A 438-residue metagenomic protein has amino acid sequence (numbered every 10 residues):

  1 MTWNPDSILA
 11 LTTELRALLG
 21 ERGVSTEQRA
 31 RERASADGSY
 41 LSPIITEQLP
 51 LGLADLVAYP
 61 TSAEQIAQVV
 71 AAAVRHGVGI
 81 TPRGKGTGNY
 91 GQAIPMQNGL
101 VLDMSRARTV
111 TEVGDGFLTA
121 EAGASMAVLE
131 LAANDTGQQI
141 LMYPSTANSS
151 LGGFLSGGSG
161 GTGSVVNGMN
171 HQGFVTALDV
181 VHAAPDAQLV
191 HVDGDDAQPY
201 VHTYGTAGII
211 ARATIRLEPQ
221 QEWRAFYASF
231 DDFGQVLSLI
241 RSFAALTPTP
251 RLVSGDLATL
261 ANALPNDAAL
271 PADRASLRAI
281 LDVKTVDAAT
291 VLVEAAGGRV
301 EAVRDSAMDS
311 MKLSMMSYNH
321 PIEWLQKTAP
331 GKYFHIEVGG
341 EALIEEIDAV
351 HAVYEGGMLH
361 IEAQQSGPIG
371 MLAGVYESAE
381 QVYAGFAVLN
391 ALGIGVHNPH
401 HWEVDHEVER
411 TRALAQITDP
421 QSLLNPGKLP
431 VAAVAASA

Functional and structural regions predicted by a protein language model:
M1-A71, T87-G116, L260-D267, A307-A329 (+1 more regions): N-terminal flexible segment immediately upstream of the FAD-binding catalytic core in FAD-dependent oxidoreductases
T2, R83-K85, Q92-G99, S105 (+2 more regions): Conserved glycine-rich FAD pyrophosphate-binding loop
V24-Q28, Y59-P60, I80-G84, L102-M104 (+9 more regions): General beta-strand structural signal in soluble alpha/beta enzymes
T111, M126-A127, L131-L246, A438: FAD-binding subdomain of flavoenzyme oxidoreductases
F230, L246-A302: A conserved active-site cap/scaffold subdomain adjacent to cofactor or substrate pockets
D232-G234, I280-A288, G339-L343, V375-A379: Helix N-cap motif at beta-to-alpha junctions
Q235-A261, G339-E355, A379-Y383: Short amphipathic alpha-helix segments
